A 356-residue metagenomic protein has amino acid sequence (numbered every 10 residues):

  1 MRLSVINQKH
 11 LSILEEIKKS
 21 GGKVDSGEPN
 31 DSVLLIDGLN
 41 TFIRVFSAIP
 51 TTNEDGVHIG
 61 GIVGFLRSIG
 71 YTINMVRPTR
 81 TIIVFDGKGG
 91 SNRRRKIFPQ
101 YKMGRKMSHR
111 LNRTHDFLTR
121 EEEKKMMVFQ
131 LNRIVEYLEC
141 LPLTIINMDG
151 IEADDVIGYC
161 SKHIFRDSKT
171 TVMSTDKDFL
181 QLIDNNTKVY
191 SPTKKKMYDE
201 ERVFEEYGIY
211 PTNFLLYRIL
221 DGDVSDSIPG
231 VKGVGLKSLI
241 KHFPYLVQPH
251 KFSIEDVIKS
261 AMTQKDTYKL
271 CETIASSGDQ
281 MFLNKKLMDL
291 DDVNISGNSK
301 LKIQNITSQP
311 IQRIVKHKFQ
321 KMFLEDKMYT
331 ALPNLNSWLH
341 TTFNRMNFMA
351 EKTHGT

Functional and structural regions predicted by a protein language model:
R2-E16, D25-M173, F179-M197, D289 (+1 more regions): Noncatalytic, basic helical substrate-engagement surface that gates or grips nucleic-acid strands
R2-P29, S276-S277, K286-T356: Low-complexity, acidic/Ser/Thr- and charged residue-rich accessory regions of DNA metabolism proteins
R77, P142, G208, K327-M328: Glycine-centered helix-boundary capping/hinge motifs
L182-N186, F282, K316-H317: A short, compositionally biased
M197-S225: A short, charged helix-loop
Y210-N213, D223-G297, Q320, D326-L332 (+2 more regions): Accessory alpha-helical DNA-binding modules that contact the DNA backbone or grooves
